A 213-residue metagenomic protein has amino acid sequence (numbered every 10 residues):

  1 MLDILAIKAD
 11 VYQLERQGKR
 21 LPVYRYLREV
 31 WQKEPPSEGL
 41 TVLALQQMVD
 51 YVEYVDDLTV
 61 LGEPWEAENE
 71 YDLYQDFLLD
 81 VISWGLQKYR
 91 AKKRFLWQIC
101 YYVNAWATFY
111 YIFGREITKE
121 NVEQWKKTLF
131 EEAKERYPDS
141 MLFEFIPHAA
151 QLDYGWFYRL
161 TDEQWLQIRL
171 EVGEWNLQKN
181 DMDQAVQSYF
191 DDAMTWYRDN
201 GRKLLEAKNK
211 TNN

Functional and structural regions predicted by a protein language model:
L2-A9, K33-P64, R90-Y110, P138-R159 (+1 more regions): Amphipathic alpha-helical repeat scaffolds of TPR domains
K8-R16, Y24, R28, S83 (+3 more regions): Amphipathic alpha-helical repeat scaffolds
Q13-R28, A67-D80, K119-Q124, E163-I168: Helix-turn-helix repeat elements of alpha-solenoid scaffolds
L27, K33-E34, I82-G85, Y89 (+2 more regions): Alpha-helical junction/boundary sensor with strong preference for TPR arrays
L58-A91: A broadly used, surface-exposed interaction patch
G62-L73, W106-T118: Surface-exposed cleft-lining segments at the edges of enzyme active sites
T118-M141, T161-L177: TPR/TPR-like (Sel1-like) alpha-helical repeat modules
E163, Q167-N213: Terminal, low-structured helical/coil segments at or just beyond the last alpha-helical repeat
